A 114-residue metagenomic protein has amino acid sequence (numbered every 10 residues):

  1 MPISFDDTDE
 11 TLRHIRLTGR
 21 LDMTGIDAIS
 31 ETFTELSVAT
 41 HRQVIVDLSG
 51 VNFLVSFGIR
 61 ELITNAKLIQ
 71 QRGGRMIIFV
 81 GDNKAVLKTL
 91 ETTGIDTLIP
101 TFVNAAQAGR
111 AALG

Functional and structural regions predicted by a protein language model:
M1-R16: Short beta-strand/loop segment at the start of cytosolic alpha/beta domains
E10, N83, A106: Residues that form or immediately flank small-molecule/cofactor binding pockets and catalytic motifs
M23-L98: Amphipathic alpha-helical interaction surfaces in cytosolic regulatory modules
I26, A105-A106: Residues at or immediately preceding the N-termini of alpha-helices
I99-N104: Short acidic-hydrophobic, aromatic-tinged amphipathic segments that line or gate anion-handling sites
A108-G114: A short, charged, amphipathic alpha-helix used as a generic interaction element across diverse proteins
